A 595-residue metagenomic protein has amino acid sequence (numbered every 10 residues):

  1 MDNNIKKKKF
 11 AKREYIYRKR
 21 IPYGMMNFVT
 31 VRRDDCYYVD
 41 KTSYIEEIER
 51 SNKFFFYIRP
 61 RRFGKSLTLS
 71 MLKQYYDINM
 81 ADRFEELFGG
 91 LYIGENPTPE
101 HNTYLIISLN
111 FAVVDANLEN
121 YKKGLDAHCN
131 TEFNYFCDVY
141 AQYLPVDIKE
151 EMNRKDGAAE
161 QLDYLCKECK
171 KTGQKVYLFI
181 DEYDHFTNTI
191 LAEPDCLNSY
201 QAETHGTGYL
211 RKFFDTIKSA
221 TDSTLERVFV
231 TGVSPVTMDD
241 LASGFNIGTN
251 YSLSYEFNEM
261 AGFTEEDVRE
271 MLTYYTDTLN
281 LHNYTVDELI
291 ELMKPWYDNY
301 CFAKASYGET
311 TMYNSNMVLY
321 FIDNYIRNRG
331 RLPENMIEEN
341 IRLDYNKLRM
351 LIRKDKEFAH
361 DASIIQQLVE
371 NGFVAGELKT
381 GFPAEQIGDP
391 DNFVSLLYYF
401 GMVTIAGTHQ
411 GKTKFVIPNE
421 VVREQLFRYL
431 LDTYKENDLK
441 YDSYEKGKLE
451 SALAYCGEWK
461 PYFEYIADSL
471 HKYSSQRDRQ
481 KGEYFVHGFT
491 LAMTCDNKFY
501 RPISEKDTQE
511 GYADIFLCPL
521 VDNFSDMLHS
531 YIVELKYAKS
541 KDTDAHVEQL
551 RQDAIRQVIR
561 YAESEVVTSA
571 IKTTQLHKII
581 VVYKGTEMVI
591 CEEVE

Functional and structural regions predicted by a protein language model:
K6-D77, E85-G94: Walker A/P-loop-proximal flanking segment of P-loop NTPase domains
Y23-M26, S108-A158, F186-Q201: Conserved P-loop NTPase mechanochemical-coupling segment
D40, Q74-D138: P-loop NTPase motor core
Y164-K171, S199-E226: Substrate-engagement module of ASCE P-loop NTPases
F179-D181, R211-K212, E226-V233: Structural recognition of the conserved hydrophobic beta-strand(s) that form the central parallel beta-sheet of P-loop
T237-G244, Y251-D323, L368: Amphipathic alpha-helical segments of the small helical/lid subdomains adjacent to P-loop NTPase cores
G248, G308-A554, R560-A562, E592-E595: Extended alpha-helical interface modules used as scaffolds for assembling large macromolecular complexes
V547-I555, I559-E592: Nucleic-acid nuclease catalytic cores
